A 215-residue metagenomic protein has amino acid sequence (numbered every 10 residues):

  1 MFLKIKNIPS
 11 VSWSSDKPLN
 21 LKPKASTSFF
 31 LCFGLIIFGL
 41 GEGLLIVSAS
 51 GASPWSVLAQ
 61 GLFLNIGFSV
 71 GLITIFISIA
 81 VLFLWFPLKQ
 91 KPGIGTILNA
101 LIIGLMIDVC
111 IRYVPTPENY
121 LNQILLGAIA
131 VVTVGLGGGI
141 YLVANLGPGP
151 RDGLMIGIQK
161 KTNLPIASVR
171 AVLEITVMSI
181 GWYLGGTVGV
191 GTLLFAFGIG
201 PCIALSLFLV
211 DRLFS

Functional and structural regions predicted by a protein language model:
F2-S215: Core subunits and conserved enzymes of cellular information-processing and envelope-translocation systems across
